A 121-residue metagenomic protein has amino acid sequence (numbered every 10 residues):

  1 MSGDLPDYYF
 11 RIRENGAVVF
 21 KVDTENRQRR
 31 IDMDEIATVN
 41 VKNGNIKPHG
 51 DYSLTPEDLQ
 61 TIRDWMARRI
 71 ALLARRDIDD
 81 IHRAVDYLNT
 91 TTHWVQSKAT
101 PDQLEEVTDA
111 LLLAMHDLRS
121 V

Functional and structural regions predicted by a protein language model:
M1-Q28: Charge-rich, low-complexity N-terminal segments
E14, E25, D34-E35, E57 (+1 more regions): Glutamate identity and glutamate-enriched acidic tracts
A17-K21, R29-R30, N43-Y52: Short, well-ordered strand-loop elements centered on a beta-strand within folded domains, enriched for acidic residues
E35-Q103: Negatively charged, Asp/Glu-rich surface segments that serve as flexible interaction/assembly modules
L104-L112: Short, charged, amphipathic alpha-helical segments
D117-V121: Amphipathic alpha-helical coiled-coil segments
